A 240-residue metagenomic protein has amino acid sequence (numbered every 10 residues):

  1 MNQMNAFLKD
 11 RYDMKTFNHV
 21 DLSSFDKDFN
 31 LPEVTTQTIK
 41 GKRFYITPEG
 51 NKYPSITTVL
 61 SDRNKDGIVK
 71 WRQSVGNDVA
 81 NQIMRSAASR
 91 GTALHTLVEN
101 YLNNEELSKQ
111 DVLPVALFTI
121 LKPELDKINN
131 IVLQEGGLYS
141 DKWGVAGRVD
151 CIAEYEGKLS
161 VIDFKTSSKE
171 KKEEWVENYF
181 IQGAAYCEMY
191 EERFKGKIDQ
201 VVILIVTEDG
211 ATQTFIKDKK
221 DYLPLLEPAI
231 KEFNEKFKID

Functional and structural regions predicted by a protein language model:
M1-A146: Metal-dependent nuclease catalytic cores that hydrolyze phosphodiester bonds in DNA/RNA, characterized by
E135-F237: Mg2+/Mn2+-dependent nuclease catalytic core
